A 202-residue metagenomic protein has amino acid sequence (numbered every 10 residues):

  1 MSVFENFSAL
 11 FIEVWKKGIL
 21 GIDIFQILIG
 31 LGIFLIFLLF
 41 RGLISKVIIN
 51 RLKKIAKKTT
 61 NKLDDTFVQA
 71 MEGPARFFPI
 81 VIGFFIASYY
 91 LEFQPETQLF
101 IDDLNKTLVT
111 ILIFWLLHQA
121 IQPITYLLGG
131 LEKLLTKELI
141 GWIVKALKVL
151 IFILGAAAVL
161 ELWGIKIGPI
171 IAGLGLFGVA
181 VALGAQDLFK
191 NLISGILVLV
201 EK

Functional and structural regions predicted by a protein language model:
M1-I24: Short, strongly hydrophobic alpha-helical membrane anchors
S2-N6, L31-F40, M71-Y90, L108-A120 (+1 more regions): Hydrophobic alpha-helical transmembrane segments of multi-pass integral membrane proteins
L39-T59: Membrane-interface helix-loop junction between the first two transmembrane segments
I44, T60, A87, I121 (+3 more regions): Residue-level signature of catalytic and energy-coupling elements of molecular machines, predominantly ATP/GTP-dependent
K58-A75, L99-V109, L131-V149: Membrane-interface segments at loop-to-transmembrane junctions
I86-L99, Q119-L127: Transmembrane alpha-helix boundary signature
Q94-T107, I165-L176: Membrane-water interface of transmembrane alpha-helices in multipass transporters/channels
H118, Y126-K202: Membrane-bilayer interface helices and TM-boundary transition segments
